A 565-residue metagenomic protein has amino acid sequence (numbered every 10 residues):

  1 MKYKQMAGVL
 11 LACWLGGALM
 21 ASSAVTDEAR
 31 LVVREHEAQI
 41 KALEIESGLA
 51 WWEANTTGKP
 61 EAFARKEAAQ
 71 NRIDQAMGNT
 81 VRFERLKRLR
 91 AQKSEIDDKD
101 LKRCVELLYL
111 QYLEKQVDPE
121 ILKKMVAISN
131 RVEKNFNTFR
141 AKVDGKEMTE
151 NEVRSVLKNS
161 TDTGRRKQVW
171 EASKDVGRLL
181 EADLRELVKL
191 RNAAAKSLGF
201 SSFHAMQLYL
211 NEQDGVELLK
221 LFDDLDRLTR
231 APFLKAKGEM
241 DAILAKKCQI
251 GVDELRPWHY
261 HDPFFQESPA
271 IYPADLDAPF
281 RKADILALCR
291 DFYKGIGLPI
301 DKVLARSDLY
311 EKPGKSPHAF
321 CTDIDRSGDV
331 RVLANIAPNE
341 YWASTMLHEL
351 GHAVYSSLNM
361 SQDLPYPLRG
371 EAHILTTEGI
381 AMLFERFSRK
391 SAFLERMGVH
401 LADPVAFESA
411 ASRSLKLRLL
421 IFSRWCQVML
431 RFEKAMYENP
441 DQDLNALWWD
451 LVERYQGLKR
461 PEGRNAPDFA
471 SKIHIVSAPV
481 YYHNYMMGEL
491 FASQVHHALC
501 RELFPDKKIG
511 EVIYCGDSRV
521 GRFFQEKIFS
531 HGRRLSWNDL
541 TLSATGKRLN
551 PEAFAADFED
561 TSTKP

Functional and structural regions predicted by a protein language model:
M1-V9: Bacterial N-terminal signal peptides that target proteins for export
G8-A18: Bacterial N-terminal signal peptides
S22-E186, V480, T541, R548 (+1 more regions): N-terminal helix-rich structural modules
V25, A29, P60-E61, E106-L107 (+9 more regions): C-terminal, non-catalytic "cap/extension" segments appended to globular domains
G145-S155, N159, R185-L333, D403-R413 (+2 more regions): Active-site-proximal, well-structured secondary-structure segments within enzyme catalytic domains
F222-P232, N359, G370-P404, V495: Post-HExxH zinc-binding segment in Zn-dependent metallohydrolases
P338-E349: Short alpha-helical catalytic segment bearing the HExxH-like zincin motif of zinc-dependent metalloproteases
L350-L364: Catalytic Zn2+-binding segment of zinc metalloproteases
